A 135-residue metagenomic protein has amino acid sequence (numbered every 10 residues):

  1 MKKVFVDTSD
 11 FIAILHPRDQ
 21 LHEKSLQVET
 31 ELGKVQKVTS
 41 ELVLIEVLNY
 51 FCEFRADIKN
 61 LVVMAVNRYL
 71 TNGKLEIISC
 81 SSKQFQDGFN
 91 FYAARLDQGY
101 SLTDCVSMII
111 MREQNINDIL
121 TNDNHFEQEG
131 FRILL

Functional and structural regions predicted by a protein language model:
M1-K3, M108-I109, E113-L135: Acidic, PIN/NYN-like endoribonuclease modules and their adjacent C-terminal/linker elements
M1-T39, F54-M64: Short, well-structured N-terminal submotif of metal-dependent ribonuclease cores
S9-I12, L48, F89: Amphipathic alpha-helical segments within well-ordered protein domains
I14-L15, Y50, E129: Residues that scaffold the ATP/ADP-binding catalytic core of kinase and kinase-like folds
R55-D57, M64, L70-Q86: Domain-scale selection of a single, long terminal region that carries the protein's primary operational module
L75-N117: Active-site neighborhoods of divalent-metal-dependent phosphate/nucleic-acid chemistry enzymes
